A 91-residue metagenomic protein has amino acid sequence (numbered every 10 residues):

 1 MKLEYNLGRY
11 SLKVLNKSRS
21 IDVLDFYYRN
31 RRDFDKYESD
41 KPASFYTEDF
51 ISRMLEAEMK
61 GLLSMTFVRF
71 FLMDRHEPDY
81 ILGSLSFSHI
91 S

Functional and structural regions predicted by a protein language model:
M1-S91: GNAT-family acyltransferases
